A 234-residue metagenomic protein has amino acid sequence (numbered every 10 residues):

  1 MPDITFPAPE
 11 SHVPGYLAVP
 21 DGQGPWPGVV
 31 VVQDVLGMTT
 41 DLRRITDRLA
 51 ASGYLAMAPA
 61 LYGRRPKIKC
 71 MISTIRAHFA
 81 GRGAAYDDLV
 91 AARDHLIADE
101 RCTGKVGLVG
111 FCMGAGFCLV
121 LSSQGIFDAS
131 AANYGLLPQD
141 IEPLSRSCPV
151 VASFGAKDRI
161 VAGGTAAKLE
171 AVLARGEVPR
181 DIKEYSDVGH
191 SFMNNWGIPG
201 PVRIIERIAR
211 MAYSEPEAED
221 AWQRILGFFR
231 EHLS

Functional and structural regions predicted by a protein language model:
D3-R101, W196-M211: Serine-hydrolase catalytic machinery in alpha/beta-hydrolase-like enzymes
L61-R64, L136, V188: Short beta-to-alpha linker loops that shape the active-site pocket of alpha/beta-hydrolase fold enzymes
V90-S147: Primarily recognizes the serine-hydrolase "nucleophile elbow" in alpha/beta-hydrolase and SGNH/GDSL folds
S145-V150, E177-P179: Short, proline-enriched alpha-helix->beta-strand connector loops that line the catalytic pocket of alpha/beta-hydrolase
A152-F154, D158, Y185: Short beta-strand/loop motif that positions the catalytic acidic residue of the alpha/beta-hydrolase fold
K157-A162, H190-S191: Acidic catalytic loop of the alpha/beta-hydrolase fold
A162-A171, G197: Short alpha-helix in the alpha/beta-hydrolase fold that links the catalytic acid
P179-S234: C-terminal catalytic histidine-bearing segment of alpha/beta-hydrolase fold enzymes
